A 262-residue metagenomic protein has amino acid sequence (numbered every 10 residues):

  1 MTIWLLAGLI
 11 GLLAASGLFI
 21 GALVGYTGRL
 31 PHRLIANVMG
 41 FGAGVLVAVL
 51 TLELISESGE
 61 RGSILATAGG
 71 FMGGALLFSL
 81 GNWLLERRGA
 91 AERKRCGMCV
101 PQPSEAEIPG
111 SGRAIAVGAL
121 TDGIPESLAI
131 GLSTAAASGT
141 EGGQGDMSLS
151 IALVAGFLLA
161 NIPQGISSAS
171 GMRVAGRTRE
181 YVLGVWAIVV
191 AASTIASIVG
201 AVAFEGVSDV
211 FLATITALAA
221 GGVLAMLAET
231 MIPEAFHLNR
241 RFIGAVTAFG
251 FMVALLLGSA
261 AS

Functional and structural regions predicted by a protein language model:
M1-S262: Intrinsically disordered, metal-sensing/regulatory segments
